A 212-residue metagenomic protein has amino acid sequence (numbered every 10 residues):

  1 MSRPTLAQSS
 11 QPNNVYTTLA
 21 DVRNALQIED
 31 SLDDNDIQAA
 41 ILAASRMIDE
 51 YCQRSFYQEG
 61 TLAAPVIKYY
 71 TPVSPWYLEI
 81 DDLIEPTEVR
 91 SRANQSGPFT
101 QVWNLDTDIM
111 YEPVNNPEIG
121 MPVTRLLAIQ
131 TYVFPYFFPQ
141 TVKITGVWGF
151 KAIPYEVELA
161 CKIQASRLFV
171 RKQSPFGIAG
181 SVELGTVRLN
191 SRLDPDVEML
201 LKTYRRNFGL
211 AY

Functional and structural regions predicted by a protein language model:
M1-Y212: Divalent metal-cofactor coordination and adjacent catalytic microenvironments
